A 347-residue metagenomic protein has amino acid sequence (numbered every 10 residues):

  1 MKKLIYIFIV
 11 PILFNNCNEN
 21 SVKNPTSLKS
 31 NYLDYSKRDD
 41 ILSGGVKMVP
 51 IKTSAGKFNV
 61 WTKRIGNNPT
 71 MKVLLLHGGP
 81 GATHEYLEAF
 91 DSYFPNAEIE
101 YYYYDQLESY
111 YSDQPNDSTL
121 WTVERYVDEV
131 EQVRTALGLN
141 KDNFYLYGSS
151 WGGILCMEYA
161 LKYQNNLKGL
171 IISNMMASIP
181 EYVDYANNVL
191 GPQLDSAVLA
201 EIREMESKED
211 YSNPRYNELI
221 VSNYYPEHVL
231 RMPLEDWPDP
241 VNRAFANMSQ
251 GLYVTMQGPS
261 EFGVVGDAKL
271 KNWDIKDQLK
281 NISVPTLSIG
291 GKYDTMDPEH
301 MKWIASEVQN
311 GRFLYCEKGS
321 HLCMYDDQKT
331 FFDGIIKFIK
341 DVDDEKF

Functional and structural regions predicted by a protein language model:
G81-S92: The serine-hydrolase catalytic nucleophile loop
F94-D113: Conserved alpha/beta-hydrolase
R125-N143: Conserved acidic catalytic loop of the alpha/beta-hydrolase fold
D142-Y185: Conserved hydrolase catalytic core segment
L170-Y211: Flexible "cap/lid" loop of the alpha/beta hydrolase fold
A197-K280, V284: Alpha/beta-hydrolase
K276-K318: Conserved loop-alpha-helix segment in the C-terminal half of the alpha/beta-hydrolase fold that carries the catalytic
G311-F347: Catalytic active-site module of serine/aspartate enzymes centered on a nucleophile-bearing elbow/loop
